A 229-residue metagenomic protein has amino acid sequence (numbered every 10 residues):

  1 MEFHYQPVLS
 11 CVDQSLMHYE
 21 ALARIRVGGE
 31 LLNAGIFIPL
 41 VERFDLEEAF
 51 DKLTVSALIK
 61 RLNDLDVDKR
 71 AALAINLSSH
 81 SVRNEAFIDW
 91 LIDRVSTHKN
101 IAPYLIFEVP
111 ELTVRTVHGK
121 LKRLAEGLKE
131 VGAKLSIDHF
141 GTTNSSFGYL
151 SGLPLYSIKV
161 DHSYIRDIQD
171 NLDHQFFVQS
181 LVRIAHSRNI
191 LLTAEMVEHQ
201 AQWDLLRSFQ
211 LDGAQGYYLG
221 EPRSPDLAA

Functional and structural regions predicted by a protein language model:
M1-E2, V41-D45, I88, P225-A229: C-di-GMP signaling machinery
M1-L40, I137, Q215, G220-S224: Active-site core of bacterial EAL-family cyclic-dinucleotide phosphodiesterase domains
S15, R26-G28, S78-R83, Y104-V117 (+1 more regions): EAL-family c-di-GMP phosphodiesterase catalytic domain
M17-H18, L46-K120, M196: Catalytic core of bacterial c-di-GMP phosphodiesterases, primarily the EAL and HD-GYP domains, capturing alpha-helical
G35-P39, E48, E126: Conserved long alpha-helical elements within nucleotide-processing catalytic cores of c-di-GMP signaling and class III
L40-V41, T54-L62, L91, L124 (+2 more regions): Structural preference for long, well-ordered alpha-helical segments in enzyme cores
V41-D45, A49, I168-L172: Short, contiguous acidic/charged loop-to-helix segments that flank catalytic cores in large enzymes
N63, S96, K122-E130, Q179-H186 (+1 more regions): Surface-exposed amphipathic alpha-helices with a cationic face
